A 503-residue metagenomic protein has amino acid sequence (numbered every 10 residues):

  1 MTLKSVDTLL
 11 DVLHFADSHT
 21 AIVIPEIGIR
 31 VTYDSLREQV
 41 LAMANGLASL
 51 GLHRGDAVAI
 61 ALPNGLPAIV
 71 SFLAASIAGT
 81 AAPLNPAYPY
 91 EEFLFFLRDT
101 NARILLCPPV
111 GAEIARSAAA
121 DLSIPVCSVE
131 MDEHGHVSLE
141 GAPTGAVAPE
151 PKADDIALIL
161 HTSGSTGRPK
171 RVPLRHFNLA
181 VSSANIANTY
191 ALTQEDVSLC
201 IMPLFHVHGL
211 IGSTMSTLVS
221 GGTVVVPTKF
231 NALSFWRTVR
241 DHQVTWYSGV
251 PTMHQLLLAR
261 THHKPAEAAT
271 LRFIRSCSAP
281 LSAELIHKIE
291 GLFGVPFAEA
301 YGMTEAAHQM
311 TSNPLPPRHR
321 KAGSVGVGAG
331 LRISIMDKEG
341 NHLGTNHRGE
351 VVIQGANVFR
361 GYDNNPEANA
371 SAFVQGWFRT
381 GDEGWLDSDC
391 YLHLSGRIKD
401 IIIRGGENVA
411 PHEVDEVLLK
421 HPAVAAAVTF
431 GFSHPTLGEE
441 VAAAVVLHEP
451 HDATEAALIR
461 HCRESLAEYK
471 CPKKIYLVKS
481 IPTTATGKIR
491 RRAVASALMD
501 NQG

Functional and structural regions predicted by a protein language model:
L9-T32: AMP-dependent adenylate-forming
S18, P143-H161, R168, A191-V197: Conserved pre-ATP/AMP-binding loop-to-beta segment of ANL
I29, N45-Y88, N408: Conserved AMP-binding/adenylate-forming
R30-D34, A157-V181: Conserved AMP-binding A3 loop
S76, A180-V197, V207-T245, R260-T261: Conserved AMP-binding/adenylation subdomain of ANL enzymes
Y88, Y247, G355, R360-G361 (+4 more regions): AMP-binding/adenylate-forming catalytic core of the ANL superfamily
V244-G249, L258-R320, R332, E339: Gly/Ser/Thr-rich phosphate-binding loop
V327-G330, N341-A372, V409: Conserved ATP/PPi-binding loop(s) of AMP-dependent carboxylate-activating enzymes
